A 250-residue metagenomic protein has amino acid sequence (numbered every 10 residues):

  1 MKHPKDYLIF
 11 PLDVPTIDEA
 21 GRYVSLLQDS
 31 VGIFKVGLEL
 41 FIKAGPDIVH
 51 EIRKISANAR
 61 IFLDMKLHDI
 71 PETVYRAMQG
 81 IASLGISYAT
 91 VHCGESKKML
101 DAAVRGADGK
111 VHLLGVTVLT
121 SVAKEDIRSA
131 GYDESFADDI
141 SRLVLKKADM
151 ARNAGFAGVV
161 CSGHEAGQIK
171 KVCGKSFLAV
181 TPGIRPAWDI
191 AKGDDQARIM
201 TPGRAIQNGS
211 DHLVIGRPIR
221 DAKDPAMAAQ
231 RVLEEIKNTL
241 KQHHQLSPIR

Functional and structural regions predicted by a protein language model:
M1-L26, S30, D224: N-terminal glycine-rich anion-binding loop in soluble enzyme alpha/beta folds
K2-L8, D69, T73-G158, S162-G167 (+2 more regions): Conserved anion-binding
F10, F34, K66, A89 (+5 more regions): Conserved, mostly hydrophobic/aromatic
L26-L27, I52, I81, A103 (+4 more regions): Generic structural signal for hydrophobic
D29, L84, A154, N208-G209: Structural motif
I33-Y88: Metabolite-binding pocket within alpha/beta catalytic cores that recognizes anionic/polar moieties
I86-S96, P186, R198-A228: Glycine-rich phosphate-binding active-site loops on the catalytic face of alpha/beta enzymes
L100-G106, I206, I219-H244: C-terminal helical cap(s) of enzyme catalytic domains, especially alpha/beta-barrels
